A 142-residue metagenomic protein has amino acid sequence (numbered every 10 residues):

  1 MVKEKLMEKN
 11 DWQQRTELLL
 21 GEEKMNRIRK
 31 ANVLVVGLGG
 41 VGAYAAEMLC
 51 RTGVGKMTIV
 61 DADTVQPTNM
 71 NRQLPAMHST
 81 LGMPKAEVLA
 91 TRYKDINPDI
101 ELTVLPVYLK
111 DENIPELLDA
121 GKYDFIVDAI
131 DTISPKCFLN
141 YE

Functional and structural regions predicted by a protein language model:
M1-V33: N-terminal charged helix/coil linker that caps or initiates catalytic domains
R29-C50, K56-D61: Glycine-rich adenosine-cofactor-binding loop
A45-A46, L89, L139: Hydrophobic residues within alpha-helices that form the first helical element adjacent to the glycine-rich loop
V54, I59-N97: Glycine-rich phosphate-binding loop and adjoining beta1-alpha1-beta2 segment of Rossmann-like nucleotide-binding folds
P106-Y108: Conserved acidic residues
E112-Y123: Short amphipathic alpha-helix with an adjacent loop that forms part of the alpha/beta core around
I133-E142: Rossmann-fold NAD(P)-binding glycine/threonine-rich loop
